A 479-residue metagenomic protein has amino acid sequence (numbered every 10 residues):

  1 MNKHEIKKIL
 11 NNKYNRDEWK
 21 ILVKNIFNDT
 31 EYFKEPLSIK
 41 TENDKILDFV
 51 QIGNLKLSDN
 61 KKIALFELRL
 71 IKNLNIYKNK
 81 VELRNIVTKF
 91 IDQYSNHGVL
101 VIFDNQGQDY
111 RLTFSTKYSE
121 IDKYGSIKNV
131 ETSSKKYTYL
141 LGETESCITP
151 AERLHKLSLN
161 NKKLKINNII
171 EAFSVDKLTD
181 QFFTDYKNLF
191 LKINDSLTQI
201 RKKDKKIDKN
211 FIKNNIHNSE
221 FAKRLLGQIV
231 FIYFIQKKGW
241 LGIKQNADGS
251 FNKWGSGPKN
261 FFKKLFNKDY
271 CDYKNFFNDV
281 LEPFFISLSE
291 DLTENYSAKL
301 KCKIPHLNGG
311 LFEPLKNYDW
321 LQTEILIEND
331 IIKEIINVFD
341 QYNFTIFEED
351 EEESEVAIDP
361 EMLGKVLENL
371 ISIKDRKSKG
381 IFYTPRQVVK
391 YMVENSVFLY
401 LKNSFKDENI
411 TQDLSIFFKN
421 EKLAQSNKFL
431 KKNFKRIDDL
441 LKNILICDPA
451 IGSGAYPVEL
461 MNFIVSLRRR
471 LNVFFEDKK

Functional and structural regions predicted by a protein language model:
M1-N2, D477: Short, Lys/Arg-enriched, disordered terminal segments
N2-I63, L68-K89, N96-V465: Preference for the N-terminal adenyl/adenosyl cofactor-binding alpha/beta module
S466-R470: Alpha-solenoid helical repeat scaffolds
L471-K479: Cysteine-dependent PTP/DSP-like catalytic domain, specifically the C-terminal lobe
